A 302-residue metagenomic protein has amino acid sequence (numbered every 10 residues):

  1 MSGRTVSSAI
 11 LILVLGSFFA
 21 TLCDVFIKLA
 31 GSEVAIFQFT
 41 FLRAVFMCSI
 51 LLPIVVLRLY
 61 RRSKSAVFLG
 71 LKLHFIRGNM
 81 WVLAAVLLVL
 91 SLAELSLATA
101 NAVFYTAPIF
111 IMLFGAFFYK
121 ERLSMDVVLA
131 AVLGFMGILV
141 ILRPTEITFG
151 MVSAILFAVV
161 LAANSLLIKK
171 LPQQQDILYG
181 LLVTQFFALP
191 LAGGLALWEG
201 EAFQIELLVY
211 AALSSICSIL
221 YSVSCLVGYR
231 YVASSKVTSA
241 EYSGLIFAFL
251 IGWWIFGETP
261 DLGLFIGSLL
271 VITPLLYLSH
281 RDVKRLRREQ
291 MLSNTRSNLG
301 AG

Functional and structural regions predicted by a protein language model:
S7-L15, V55, R61-L87, F149-F157 (+3 more regions): Loop-to-transmembrane-helix transition segments
I12, E33-L83, V160-A163, L182-W198 (+1 more regions): Transmembrane alpha-helices of multi-pass small-molecule transport proteins
V25-K28, I36-F37, L51, E146-F203 (+2 more regions): Transmembrane alpha-helical segments that form core, pore/gating elements of small-molecule transporters/exporters
A30, F39, R43, S91-L92 (+8 more regions): Hydrophobic/aromatic residues within transmembrane alpha-helices of multi-pass small-molecule transporters
C48-L69, L133-I147, A188-V209, L213 (+2 more regions): Membrane-interface helix-cap regions at the ends of transmembrane helices in multi-pass membrane proteins
A100-T106, L171-F187, S222-W253: Helix-helix packing/entry segments at the starts of transmembrane helices
N101-F104, K120-V140, I147-M151, I205 (+1 more regions): Loop-to-transmembrane alpha-helix entry segments
P144, I246-G302: C-terminal-most transmembrane helix of multi-pass membrane proteins
